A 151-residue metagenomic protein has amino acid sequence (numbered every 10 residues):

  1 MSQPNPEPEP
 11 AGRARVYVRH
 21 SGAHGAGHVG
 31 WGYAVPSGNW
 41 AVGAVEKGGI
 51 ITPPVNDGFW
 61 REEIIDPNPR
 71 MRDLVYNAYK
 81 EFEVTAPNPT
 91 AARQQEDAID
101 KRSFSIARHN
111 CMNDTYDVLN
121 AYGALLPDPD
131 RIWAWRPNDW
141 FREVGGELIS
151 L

Functional and structural regions predicted by a protein language model:
S2-H109, L125, N138-L151: Non-catalytic ligand/cofactor/substrate-binding and regulatory segments of enzyme domains
H109-Y116: A structural signal for well-ordered alpha-helical segments within the folded catalytic domains of diverse enzymes
Y116, N120-A124: Sec-exported extracytoplasmic/periplasmic mature domains
G123-I132: Short conserved catalytic/interaction loops centered on acidic-Pro-aromatic/His motifs
